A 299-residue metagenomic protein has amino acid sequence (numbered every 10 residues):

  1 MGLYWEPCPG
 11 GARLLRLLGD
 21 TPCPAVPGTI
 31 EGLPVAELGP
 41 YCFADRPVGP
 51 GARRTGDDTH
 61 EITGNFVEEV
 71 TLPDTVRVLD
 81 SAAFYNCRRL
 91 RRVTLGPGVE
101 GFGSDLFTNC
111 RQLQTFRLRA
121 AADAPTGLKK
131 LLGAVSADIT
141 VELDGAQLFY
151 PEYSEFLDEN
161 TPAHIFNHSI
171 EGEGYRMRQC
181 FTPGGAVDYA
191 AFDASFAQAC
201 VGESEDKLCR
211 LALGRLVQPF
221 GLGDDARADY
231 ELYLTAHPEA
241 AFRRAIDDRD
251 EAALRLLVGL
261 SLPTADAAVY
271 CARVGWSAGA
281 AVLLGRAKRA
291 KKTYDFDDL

Functional and structural regions predicted by a protein language model:
G2-G11, L18-A36, P47-V78, R88-G101 (+4 more regions): Structural signature of tandem-repeat unit edges
R46, A199, L216-P219, G223 (+4 more regions): Residue-level signature of the C-terminal ends
L213-Y230, A253-L254: Repeat-mediated protein-protein interaction surfaces in helical alpha-solenoids
D224-H237, L262-A267, A278, K288-L299: Ankyrin repeat arrays, specifically the small/polar loop and inter-repeat linker segments at the C-terminal end of each
A252-A253, A278-A280: Conserved ankyrin/ankyrin-like repeat signature
L256-L257, L283-L284: Conserved hydrophobic site in ankyrin repeats
